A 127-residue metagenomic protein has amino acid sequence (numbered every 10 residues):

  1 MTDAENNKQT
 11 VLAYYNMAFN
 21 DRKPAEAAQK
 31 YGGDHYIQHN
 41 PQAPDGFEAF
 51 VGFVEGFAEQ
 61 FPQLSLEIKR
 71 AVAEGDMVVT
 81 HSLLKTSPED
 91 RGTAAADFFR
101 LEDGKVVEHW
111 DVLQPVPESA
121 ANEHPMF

Functional and structural regions predicted by a protein language model:
M1-F127: C-terminal and inter-domain tail/linker signature
